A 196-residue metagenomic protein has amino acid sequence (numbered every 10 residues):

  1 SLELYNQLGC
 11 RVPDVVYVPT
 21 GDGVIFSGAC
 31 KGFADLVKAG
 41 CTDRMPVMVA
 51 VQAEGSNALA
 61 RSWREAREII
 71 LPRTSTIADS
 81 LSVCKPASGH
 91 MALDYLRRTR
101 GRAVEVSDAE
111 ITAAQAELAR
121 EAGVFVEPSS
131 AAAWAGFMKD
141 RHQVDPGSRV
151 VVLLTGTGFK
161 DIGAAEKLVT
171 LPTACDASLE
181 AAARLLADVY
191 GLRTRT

Functional and structural regions predicted by a protein language model:
S1-A39, T112-E117: Active-site/ligand-binding-proximal alpha/beta "capping" segment
N6, K31-D35, D94, A135-H142: Short glycine/serine- and small hydrophobic-enriched flexible loop segments
D14-P19, D43-Q52, S148-L153: Beta-strand segments within the central parallel beta-sheet cores of soluble alpha/beta enzyme folds
T20-V24, S88, A122-S130: Short glycine/threonine-rich catalytic loop with a Thr-x-Gly-x-Asp
G21-I25, E54-S56, A131-A132, T157-K160: Short glycine-rich anion-binding loops that position phosphate/pyrophosphate groups of nucleotides and phosphorylated
D35-F125, K167-T196: Active-site/ligand-binding loops adjacent to catalytic centers
W134-T194: Catalytic phosphate/nucleotide-handling subdomain of diverse soluble enzymes
